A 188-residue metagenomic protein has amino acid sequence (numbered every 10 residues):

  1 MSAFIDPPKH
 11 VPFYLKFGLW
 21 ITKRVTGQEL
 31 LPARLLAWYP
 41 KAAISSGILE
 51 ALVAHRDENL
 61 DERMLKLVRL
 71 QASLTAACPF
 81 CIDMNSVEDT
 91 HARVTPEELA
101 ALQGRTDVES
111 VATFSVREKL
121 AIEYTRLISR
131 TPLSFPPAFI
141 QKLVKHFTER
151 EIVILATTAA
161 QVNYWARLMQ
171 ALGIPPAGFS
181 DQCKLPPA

Functional and structural regions predicted by a protein language model:
M1-L60, P186-A188: Mobile cap/lid helix-loop segments that border enzyme active or cofactor-binding sites and regulate substrate access
K41-G47, A77-C81, L120, S129-P137 (+1 more regions): Short acidic alpha-helix initiation/capping motifs at coil-to-helix transition points, especially at protein N-termini
K41-I44, I82-A101: Iron-sulfur (Fe-S) cluster-binding segments and ferredoxin-like electron-carrier domains, especially [2Fe-2S]
N59, R63-L67: Amphipathic alpha-helical hairpins
K66-S86, A100, R105, V153-Q170: N-terminal hydrophobic signal/anchor transmembrane helix of membrane proteins
L102-V116: Acidic/His metal-coordination segments adjacent to aromatic residues that form catalytic metal sites in metalloenzymes
T113-A156: Acidic/histidine-rich alpha-helical segments that form the ligand environment of transition-metal centers
K142, E149-A188: Preference for long, well-ordered alpha-helical segments
